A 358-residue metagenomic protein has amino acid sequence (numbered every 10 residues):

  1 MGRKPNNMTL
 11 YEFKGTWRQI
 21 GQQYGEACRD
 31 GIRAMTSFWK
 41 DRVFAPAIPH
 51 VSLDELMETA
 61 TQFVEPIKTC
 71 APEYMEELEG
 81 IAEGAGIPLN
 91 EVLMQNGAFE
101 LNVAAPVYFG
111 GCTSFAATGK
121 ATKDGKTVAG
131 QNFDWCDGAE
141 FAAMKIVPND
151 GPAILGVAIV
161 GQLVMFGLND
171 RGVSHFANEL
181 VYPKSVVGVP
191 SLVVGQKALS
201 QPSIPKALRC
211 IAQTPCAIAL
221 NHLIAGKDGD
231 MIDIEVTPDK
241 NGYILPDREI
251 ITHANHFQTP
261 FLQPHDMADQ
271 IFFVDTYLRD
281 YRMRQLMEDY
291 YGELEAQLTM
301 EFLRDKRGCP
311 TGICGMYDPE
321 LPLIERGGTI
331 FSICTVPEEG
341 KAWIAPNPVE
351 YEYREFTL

Functional and structural regions predicted by a protein language model:
M1-G111, L199-N241, P246-L358: C-terminus-biased signal that marks the final domain/tail of proteins
A60, V187-V194, A268: Flexible glycine/proline-enriched surface loops and loop-helix/loop-strand junctions
G97-L192, R209, I330-I333, A342-I344 (+1 more regions): Internal mixed beta-strand/loop scaffold within catalytic domains of large alpha/beta enzymes
